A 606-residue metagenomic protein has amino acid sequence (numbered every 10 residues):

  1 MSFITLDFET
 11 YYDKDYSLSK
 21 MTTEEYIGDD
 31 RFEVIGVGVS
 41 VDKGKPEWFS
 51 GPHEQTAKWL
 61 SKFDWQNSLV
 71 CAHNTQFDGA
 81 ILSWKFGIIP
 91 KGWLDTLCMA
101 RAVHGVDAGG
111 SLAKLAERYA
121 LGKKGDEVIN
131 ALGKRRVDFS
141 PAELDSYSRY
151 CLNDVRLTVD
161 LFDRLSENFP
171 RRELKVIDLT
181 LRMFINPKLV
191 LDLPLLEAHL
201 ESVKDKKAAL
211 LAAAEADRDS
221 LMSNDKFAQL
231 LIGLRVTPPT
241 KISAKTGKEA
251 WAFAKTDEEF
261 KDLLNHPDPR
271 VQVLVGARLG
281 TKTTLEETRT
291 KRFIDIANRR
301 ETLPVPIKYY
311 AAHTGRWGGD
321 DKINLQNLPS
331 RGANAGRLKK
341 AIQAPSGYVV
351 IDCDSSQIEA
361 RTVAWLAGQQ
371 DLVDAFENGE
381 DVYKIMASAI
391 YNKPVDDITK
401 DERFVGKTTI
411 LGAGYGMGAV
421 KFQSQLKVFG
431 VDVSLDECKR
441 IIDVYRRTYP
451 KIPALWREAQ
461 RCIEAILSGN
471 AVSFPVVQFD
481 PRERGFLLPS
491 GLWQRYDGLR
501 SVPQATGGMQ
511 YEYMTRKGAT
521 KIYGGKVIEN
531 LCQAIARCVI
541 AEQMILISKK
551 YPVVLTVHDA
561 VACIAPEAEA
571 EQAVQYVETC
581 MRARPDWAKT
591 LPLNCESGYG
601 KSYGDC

Functional and structural regions predicted by a protein language model:
M1-S2, S61-D64, N334-V349, I545-K549: A short acidic-Thr-Gly-centered motif at the start of a beta-strand
M1-T10, K14-D15, M21, R31-V34 (+8 more regions): Conserved "right-hand" nucleotidyltransferase catalytic core of DNA-directed polymerases
F32-K58, F63-S166, E173, I177 (+2 more regions): Active-site-proximal helix-loop-helix substrate-binding element of RNase H-like nuclease domains
Q76-G87, R101-V103, A228-R235, S356-Q370: Short active-site loop/helix that positions an aromatic residue
L165-E173, V539-V561: Active-site palm subdomain of RNA-directed nucleic acid polymerases
P306-D396: Function-dense linear segments that define catalytic or interfacial modules in macromolecule-processing proteins
A312, S388-P552, P592, E596-C606: Conserved catalytic core of nucleic-acid polymerases
I547-E596: C-terminal structured "cap/appendage" subdomains that terminate the fold
